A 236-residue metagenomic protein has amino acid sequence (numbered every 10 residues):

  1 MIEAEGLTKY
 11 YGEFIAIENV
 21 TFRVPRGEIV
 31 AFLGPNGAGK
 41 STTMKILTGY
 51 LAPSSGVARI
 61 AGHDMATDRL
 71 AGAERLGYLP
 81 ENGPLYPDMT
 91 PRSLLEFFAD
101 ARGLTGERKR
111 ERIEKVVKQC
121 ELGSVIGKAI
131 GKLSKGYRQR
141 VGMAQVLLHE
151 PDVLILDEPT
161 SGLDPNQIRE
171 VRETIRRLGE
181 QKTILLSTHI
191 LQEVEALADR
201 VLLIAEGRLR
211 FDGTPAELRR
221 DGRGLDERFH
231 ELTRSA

Functional and structural regions predicted by a protein language model:
E96, D100, E107-V125: Conserved ABC ATPase "signature" region
L154-E158: Catalytic Walker B motif of ABC-type/P-loop ATPase nucleotide-binding domains
I168-E180: Helical segment within the ABC ATPase nucleotide-binding domain
V194-A196: A short, surface-exposed alpha-helical micro-motif characterized by mixed small hydrophobic and charged/polar residues
D212-G213: ABC ATPase "signature
